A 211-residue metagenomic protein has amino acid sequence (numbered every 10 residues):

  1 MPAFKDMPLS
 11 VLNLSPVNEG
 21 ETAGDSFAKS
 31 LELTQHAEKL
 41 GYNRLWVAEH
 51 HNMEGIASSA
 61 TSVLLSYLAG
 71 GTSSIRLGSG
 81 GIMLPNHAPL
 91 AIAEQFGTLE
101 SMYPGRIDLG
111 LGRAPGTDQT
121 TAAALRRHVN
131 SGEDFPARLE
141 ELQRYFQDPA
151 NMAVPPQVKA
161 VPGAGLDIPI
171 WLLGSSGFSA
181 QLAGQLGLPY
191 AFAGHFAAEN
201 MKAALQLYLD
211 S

Functional and structural regions predicted by a protein language model:
M1-T72: N-terminal beta1-alpha1-beta2 module of alpha/beta enzyme domains
M1-V11, P156-D167: N-terminal amphipathic alpha-helix/helix-capping segment at the start of soluble metabolic enzymes
F4-A23, P85-P149, Y190: Flexible, glycine-rich active-site loops centered on histidine and acidic residues that chelate a metal or position
L9-N13, L45-V47, L77-G80, I107-L111 (+2 more regions): Hydrophobic faces of well-ordered beta-strands that scaffold small-molecule active sites in alpha/beta enzyme cores
E54, S79-N86: The substrate-binding groove and active-site-proximal loops of carbohydrate-active enzymes, especially glycoside
G71-S74, Y103, G184-A191: Glycine-enriched alpha-helix->loop->beta-strand junction motifs that scaffold or abut catalytic
F178-L205: A conserved active-site cap/scaffold subdomain adjacent to cofactor or substrate pockets
